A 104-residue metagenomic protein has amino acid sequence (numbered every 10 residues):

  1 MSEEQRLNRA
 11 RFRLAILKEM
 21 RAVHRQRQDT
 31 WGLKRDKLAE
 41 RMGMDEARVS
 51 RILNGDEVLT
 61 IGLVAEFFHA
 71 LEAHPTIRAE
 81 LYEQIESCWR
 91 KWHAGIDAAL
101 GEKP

Functional and structural regions predicted by a protein language model:
M1-D29, C88-P104: N-terminal flexible/basic segments that precede or flank functional cores
Q26-S50: Short alpha-helical DNA-recognition segment
K37-E40, A65, H69, Y82-P104: Intrinsically disordered, low-complexity tails and linkers flanking structured cores
G62-R78: DNA major-groove recognition helix of helix-turn-helix/homeodomain DNA-binding modules
